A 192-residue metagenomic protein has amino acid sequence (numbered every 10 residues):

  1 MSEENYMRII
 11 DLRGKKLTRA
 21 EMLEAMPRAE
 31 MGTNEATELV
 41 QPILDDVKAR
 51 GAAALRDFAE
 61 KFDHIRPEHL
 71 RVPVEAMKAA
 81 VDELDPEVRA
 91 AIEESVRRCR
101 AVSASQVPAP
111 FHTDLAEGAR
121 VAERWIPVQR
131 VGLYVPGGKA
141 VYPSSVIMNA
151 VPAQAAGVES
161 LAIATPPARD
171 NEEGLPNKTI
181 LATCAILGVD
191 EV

Functional and structural regions predicted by a protein language model:
S2-Q129: N-terminal Rossmann-like NAD(P)+-binding subdomain of aldehyde/semialdehyde dehydrogenases
R97-R100, A104, I147, V151 (+1 more regions): A broadly conserved amphipathic alpha-helix scaffold signal in soluble, globular proteins
T113-A182: Conserved small-residue-rich beta-alpha loop and adjacent elements that most often cradle the phosphate/pyrophosphate
T179-V192: A glycine-rich helix N-cap at a beta->alpha junction
